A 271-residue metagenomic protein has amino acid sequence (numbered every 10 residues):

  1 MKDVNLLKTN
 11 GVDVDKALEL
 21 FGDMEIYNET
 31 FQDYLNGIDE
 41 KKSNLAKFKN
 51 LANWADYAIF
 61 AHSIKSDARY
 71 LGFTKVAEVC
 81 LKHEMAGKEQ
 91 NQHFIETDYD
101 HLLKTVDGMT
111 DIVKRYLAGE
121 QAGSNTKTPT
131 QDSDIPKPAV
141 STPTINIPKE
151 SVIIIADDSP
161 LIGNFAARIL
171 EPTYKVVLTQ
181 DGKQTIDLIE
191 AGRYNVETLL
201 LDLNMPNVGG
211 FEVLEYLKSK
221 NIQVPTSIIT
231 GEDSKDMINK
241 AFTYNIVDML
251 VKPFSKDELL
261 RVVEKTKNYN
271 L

Functional and structural regions predicted by a protein language model:
M1-S151, K267: Two-component system phosphorelay core
N36, P160-L178, S219, Y244: Two-component/phosphorelay signaling modules centered on CheY-like receiver
Q180-Q184, V208-E212: Acidic catalytic/metal-coordinating carboxylates
D187, F211-Q223: Short amphipathic alpha-helix used as the core "switch/output" element in two-component signaling
R193-L200: Active-site beta3 strand of CheY-like receiver
M205: Receiver (REC) domain active-site loop signature in two-component systems and cognate sites in sensor histidine kinases
E212, S219, D233-D248, R261: Alpha4 helix (beta4-alpha4-beta5 surface) of REC/receiver domains from two-component response regulators
